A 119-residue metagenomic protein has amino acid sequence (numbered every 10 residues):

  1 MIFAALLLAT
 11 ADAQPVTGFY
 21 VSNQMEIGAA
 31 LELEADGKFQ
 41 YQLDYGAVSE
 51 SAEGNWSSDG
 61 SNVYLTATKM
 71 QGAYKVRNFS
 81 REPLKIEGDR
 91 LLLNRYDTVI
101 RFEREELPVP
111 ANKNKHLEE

Functional and structural regions predicted by a protein language model:
M1-L7: Bacterial N-terminal signal peptides
L8-E119: Lipid interaction determinants
